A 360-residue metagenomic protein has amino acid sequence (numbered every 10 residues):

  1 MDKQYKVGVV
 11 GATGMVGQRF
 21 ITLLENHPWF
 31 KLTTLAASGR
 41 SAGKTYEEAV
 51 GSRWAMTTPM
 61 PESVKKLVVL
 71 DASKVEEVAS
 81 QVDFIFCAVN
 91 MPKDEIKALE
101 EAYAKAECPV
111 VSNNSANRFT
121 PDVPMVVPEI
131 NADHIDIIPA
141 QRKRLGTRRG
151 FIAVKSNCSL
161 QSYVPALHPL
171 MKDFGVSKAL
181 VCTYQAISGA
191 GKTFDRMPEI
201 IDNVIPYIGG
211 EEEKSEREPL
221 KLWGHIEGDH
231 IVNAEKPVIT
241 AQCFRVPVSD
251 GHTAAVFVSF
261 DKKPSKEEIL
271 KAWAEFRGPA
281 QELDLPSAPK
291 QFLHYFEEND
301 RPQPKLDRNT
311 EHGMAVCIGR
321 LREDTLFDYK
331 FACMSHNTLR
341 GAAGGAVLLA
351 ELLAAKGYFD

Functional and structural regions predicted by a protein language model:
M1-I200, V204-P206, P237-V238, T310 (+4 more regions): N-terminal Rossmann-like NAD(P) cofactor-binding subdomain of oxidoreductases, focused on the glycine-rich
S188-D360: Charged docking surfaces used in two-component/phosphorelay signaling
